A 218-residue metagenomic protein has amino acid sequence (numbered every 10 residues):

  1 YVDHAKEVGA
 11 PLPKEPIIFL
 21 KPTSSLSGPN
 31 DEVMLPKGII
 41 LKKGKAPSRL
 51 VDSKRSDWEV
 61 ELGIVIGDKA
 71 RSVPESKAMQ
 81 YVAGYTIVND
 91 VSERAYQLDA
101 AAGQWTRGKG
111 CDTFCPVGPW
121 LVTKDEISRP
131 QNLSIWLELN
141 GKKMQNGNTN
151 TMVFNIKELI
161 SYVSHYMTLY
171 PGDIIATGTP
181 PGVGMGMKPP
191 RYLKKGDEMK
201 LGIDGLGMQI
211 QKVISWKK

Functional and structural regions predicted by a protein language model:
Y1-D52, W58: Extended, compositionally biased flexible segments
H4, L12, R94-K218: Catalytic-pocket segment enriched in acidic/His residues
P13-P16, P22, D52-K54, W58-E61 (+4 more regions): Short coil/turn connectors at secondary-structure junctions
P16-I18, S24-S25, E32, E61-G63 (+6 more regions): Structural motif
K21, K37, W58-D68, T86-V91 (+2 more regions): Short, structured patches in soluble enzyme cores that scaffold and shape functional sites
T23-S24, G67-R71, V91-S92, K124-E126 (+1 more regions): Short loop segments at secondary-structure junctions
E32-I39, S48-V51, D68-V73, A100-Q104 (+1 more regions): Glycine-rich, charged/polar anion/phosphate-binding loops that engage phosphate groups from diverse ligands
R71-Y85: N-terminal accessory regions of nucleic-acid-interacting proteins
